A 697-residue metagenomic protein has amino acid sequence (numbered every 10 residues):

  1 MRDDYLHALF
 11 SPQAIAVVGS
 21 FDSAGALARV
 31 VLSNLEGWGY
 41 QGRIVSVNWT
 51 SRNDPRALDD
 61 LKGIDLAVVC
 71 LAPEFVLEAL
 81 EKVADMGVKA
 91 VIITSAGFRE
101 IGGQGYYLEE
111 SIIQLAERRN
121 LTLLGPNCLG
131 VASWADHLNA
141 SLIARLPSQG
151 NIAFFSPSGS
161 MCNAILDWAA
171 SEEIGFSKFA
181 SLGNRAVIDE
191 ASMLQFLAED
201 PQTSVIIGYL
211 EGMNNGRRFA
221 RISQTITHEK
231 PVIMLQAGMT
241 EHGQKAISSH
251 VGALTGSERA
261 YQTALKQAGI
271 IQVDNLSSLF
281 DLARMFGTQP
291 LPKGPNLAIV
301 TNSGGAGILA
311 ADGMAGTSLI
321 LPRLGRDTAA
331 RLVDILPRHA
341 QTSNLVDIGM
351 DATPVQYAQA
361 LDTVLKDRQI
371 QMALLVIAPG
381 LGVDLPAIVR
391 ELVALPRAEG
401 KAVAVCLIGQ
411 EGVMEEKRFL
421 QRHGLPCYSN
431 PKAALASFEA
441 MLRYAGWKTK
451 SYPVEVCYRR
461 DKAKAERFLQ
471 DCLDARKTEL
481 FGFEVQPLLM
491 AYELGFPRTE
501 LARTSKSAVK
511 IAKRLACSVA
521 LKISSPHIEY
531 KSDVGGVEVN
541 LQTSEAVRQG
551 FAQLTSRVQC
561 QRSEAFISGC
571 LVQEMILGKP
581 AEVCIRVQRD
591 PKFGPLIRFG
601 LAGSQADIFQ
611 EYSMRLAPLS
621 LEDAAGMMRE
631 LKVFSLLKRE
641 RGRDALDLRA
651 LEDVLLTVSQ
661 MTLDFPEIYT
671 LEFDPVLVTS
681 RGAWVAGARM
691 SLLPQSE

Functional and structural regions predicted by a protein language model:
M1-E697: Catalytic-core regions of core metabolic enzymes, especially those transforming organic acids/acyl-group intermediates
